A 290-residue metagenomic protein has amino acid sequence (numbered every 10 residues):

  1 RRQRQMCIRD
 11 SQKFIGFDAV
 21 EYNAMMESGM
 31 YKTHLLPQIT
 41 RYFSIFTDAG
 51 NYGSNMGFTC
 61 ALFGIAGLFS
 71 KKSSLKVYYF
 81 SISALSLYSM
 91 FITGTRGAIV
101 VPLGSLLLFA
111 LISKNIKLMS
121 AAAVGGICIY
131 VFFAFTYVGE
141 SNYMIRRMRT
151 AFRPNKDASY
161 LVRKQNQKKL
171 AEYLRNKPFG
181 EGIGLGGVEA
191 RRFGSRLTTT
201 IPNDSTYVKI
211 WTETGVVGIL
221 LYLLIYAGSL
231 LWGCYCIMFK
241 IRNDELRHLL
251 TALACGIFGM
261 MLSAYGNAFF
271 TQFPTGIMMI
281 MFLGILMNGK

Functional and structural regions predicted by a protein language model:
R1-Q5, R9-A24, G29-I112, C234-Y235: Alpha-helical transmembrane segments of multi-pass inner-membrane proteins
Q12-F17, T93, A110-P154, A171-R175: A membrane-periplasm/extracellular boundary helix in multi-pass inner-membrane enzymes that assemble envelope glycans
M30-T40, G139-Y143, R149-T214, I237: Long extracytoplasmic/lumenal interhelical loops at the membrane interface of multi-pass membrane proteins
T40-G50, L87-S89, T198-C234, L262: A conserved mid-to-late transmembrane alpha helix and its immediate loop/hinge that forms the functional core
A61, A252-K290: Transmembrane alpha-helices of multi-pass inner-membrane enzymes
G67, S73, Y78, S86 (+4 more regions): Hydrophobic transmembrane alpha-helices and their immediate junctions
L75-Y78, G97-I99, K117-A123, T271-I277: Short, aromatic-rich membrane-interface segments at the entry and exit of alpha-helical transmembrane domains
L85-S89, C128-F135, I257-Y265: Aromatic-anchored segments of alpha-helical transmembrane domains
